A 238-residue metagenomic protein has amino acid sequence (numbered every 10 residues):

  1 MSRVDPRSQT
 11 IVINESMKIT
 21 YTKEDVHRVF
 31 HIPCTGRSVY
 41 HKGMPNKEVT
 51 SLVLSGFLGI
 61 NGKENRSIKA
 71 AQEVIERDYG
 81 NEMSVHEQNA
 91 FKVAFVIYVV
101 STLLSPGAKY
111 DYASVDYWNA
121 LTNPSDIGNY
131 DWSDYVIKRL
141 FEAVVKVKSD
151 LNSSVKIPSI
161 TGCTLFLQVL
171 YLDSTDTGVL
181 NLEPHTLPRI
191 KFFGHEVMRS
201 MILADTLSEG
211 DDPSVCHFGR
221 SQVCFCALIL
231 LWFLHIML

Functional and structural regions predicted by a protein language model:
M1-G59: A detector of the onset of the first functional module/processed chain
S8, T35-R37, G56-L238: Long, internal protein-protein interaction and assembly surfaces
